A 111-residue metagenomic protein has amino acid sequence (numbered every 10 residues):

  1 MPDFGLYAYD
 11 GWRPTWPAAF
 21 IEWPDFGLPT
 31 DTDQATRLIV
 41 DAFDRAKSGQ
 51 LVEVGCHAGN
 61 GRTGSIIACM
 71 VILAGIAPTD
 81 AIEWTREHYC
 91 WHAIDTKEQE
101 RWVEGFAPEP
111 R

Functional and structural regions predicted by a protein language model:
M1-L51, I72-A74, P78-Q99: Cysteine-based protein phosphatase catalytic domain of the PTP/DSP
G27-P29, I66, E109: A generic structural micro-environment signature that highlights single residues at secondary-structure boundaries
Q50-I72: A phosphate-binding catalytic loop at a beta-strand-loop-alpha-helix junction that coordinates phosphoryl groups
M70-G75, A107-E109: A compact, surface-exposed functional segment
D95-R111: Charged phosphate-binding loop/patch that engages nucleotide di/tri-phosphates or the phosphate backbone of nucleic
